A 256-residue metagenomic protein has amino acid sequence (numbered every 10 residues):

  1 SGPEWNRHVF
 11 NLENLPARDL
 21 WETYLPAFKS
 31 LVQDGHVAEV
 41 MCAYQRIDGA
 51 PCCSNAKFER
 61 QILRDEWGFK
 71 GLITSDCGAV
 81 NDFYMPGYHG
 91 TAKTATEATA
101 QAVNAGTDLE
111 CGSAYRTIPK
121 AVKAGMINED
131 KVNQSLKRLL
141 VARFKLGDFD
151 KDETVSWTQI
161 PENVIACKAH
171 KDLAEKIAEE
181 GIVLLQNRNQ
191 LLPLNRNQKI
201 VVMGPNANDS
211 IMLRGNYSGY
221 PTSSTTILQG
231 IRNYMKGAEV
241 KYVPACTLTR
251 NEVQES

Functional and structural regions predicted by a protein language model:
S1-S256: Glycoside hydrolase catalytic-domain context in secreted enzymes
